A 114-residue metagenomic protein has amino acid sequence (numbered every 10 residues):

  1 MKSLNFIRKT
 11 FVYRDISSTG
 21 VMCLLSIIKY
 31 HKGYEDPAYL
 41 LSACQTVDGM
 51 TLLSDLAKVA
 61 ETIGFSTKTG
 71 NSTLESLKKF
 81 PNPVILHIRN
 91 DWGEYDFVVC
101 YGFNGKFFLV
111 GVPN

Functional and structural regions predicted by a protein language model:
M1-N114: Conserved active-site-adjacent core of cysteine acyl-enzyme catalytic domains
